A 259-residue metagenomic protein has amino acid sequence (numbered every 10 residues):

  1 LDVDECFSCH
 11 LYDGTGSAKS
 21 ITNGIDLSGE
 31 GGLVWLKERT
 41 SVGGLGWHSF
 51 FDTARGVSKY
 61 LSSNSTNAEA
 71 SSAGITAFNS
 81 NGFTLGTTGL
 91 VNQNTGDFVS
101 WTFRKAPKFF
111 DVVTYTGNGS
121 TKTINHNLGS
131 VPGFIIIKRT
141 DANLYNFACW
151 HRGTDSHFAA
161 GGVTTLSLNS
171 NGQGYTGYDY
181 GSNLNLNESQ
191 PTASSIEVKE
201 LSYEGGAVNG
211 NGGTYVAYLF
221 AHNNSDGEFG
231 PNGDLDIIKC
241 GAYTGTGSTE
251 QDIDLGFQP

Functional and structural regions predicted by a protein language model:
L1-P259: Surface-exposed molecular-recognition determinants
